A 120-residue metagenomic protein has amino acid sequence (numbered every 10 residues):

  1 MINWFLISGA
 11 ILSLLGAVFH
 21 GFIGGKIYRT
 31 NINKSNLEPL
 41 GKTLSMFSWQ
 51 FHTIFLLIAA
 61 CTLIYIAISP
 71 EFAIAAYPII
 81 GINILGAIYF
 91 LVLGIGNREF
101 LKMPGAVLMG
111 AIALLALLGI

Functional and structural regions predicted by a protein language model:
M1-I7, L63-A75, L117-I120: Helix-coil boundary and interhelical linker segments in multi-pass alpha-helical membrane proteins
N3, I74-P78, R98-L108: Non-cytosolic membrane-interface motifs at loop->transmembrane helix junctions
F5-G16: Alpha-helical transmembrane segments
S8, R29, A111-L114: A short, hydrophobic/aromatic-rich structural module that often spans a beta strand with its adjoining loop
L15-I27, L40-I68, I80-L85: Core segments of alpha-helical transmembrane spans in multipass integral membrane proteins
N31-N36: Membrane-interface interhelical connector segments
H52-I54, A76-F90, M109-A113: Hydrophobic alpha-helical membrane segments
S69-P70, G81, A87-M103, A116-I120: Membrane-helix boundary connector in multi-pass membrane proteins
